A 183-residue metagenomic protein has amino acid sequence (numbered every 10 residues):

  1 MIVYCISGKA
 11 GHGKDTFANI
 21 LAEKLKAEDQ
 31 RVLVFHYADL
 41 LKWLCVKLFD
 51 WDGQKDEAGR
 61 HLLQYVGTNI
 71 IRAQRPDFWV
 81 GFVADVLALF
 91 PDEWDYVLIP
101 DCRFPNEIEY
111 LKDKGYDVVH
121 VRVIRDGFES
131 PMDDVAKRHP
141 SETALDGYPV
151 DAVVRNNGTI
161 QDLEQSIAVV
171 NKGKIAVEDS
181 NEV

Functional and structural regions predicted by a protein language model:
I6: Hydrophobic anchor at the beta1->P-loop junction of P-loop NTPases
K9: P-loop (Walker A) phosphate-binding loop of NTP-binding proteins
K14: Conserved lysine of the Walker
F17: Hydrophobic positions on the alpha1 helix immediately C-terminal to the Walker A/P-loop
E23-L33: Post-Walker A helix-loop "phosphate-sensing" segment adjacent to the P-loop in P-loop NTPases
L33-V97: ATP-dependent small-molecule kinase phosphotransfer cores that center on conserved nucleotide phosphate-binding segments
F82, K114, H120-V183: Small-molecule kinase domains that catalyze NTP-dependent phosphoryl transfer to phosphate-bearing small molecules
N106-D113: A short acidic, amphipathic alpha-helical/loop segment
